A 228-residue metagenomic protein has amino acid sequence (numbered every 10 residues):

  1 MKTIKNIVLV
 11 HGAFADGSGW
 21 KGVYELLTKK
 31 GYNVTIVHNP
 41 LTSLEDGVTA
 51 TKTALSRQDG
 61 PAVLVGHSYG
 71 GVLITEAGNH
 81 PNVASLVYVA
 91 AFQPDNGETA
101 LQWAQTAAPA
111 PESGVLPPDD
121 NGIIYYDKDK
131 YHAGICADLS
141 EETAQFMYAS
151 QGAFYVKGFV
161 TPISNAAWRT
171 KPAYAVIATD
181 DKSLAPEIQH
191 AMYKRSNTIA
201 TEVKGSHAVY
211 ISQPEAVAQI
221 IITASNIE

Functional and structural regions predicted by a protein language model:
T3-E45, E76: Conserved HGGG/HGGXW glycine-rich cap/lid loop of the alpha/beta-hydrolase fold
V10-G12, H67-S68, A91, A178: Glycine-rich His-Gly loop
D46-A62: Conserved acidic catalytic loop of the alpha/beta-hydrolase fold
G47-V48, G152-Q219, N226: Conserved serine/cysteine hydrolase catalytic core
V65-G70, I74: Gly/Ala-rich beta-loop-alpha elbow adjacent to hydrolase catalytic centers
N79-K128, Y155-P162, L184, M192: Flexible "cap/lid" loop of the alpha/beta hydrolase fold
D120-A167: Conserved alpha/beta-hydrolase catalytic His-Asp/Glu region
